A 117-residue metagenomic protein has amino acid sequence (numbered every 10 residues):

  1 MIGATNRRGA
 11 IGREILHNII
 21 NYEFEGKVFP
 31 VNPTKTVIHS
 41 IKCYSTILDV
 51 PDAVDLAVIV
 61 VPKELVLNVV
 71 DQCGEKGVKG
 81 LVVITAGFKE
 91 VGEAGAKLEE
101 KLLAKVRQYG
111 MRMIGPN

Functional and structural regions predicted by a protein language model:
I2-N117: Catalytic-core regions of core metabolic enzymes, especially those transforming organic acids/acyl-group intermediates
